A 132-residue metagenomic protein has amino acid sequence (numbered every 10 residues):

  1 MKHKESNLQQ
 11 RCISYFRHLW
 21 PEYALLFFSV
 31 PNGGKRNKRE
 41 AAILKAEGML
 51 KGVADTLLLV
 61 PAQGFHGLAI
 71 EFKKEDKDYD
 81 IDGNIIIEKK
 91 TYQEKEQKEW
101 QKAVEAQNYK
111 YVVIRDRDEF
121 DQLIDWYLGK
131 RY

Functional and structural regions predicted by a protein language model:
M1-Y132: Catalytic phosphate/metal-binding cores of nucleic-acid and nucleotide-processing enzymes, i.e., regions that mediate
